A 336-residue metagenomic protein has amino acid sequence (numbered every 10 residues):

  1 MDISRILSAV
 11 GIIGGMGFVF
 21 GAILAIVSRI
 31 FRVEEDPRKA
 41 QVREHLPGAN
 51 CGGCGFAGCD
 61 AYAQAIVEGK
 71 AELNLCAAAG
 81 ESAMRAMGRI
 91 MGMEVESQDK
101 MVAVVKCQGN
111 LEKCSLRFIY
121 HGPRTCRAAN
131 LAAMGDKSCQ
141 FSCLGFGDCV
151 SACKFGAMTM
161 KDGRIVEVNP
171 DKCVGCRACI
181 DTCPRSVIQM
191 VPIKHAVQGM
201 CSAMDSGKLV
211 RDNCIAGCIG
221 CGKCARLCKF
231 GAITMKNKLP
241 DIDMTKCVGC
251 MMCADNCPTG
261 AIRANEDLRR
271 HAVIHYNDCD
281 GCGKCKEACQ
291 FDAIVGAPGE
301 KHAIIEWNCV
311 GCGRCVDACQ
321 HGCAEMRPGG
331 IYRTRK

Functional and structural regions predicted by a protein language model:
D2-D280, K286-A288, D292, G322 (+1 more regions): Ferredoxin-type iron-sulfur electron-transfer modules and their immediate structural context
E167, E300-A303, V310: A cross-kingdom feature marking solvent-exposed beta-strand/loop segments within repeated, beta-rich binding/scaffold
V295-G296: Short loop/beta submotifs within extracellular cysteine-rich repeat domains
I305-E306, Q320: Cys/His-rich metal-coordination motifs, chiefly Zn-binding "fingers/knuckles"
V310, G322-C323: Leucine-rich solenoid repeat scaffolds
R314: Cys/His-coordinated zinc-finger cores
